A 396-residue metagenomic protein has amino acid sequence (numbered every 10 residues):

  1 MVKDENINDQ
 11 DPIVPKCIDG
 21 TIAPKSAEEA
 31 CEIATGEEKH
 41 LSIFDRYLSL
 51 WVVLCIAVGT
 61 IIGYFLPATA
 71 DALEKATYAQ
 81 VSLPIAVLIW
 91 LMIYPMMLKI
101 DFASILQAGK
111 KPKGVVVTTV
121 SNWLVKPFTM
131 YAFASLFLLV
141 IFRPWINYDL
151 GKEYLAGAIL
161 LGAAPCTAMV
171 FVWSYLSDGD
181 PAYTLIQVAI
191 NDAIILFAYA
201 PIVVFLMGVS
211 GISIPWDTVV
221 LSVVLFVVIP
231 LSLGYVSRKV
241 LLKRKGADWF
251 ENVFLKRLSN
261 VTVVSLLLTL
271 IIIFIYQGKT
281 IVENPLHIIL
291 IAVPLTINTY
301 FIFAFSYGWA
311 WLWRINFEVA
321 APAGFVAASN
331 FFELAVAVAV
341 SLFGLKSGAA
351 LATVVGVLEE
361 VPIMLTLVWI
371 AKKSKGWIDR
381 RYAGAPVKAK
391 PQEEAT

Functional and structural regions predicted by a protein language model:
A23, A27-C31, E37-M130, Y154 (+7 more regions): Helical membrane-embedded segments and adjacent short helical loop/helix-boundary regions of multi-pass membrane
E37-E38, P95-Q107, A168-S177, K239-W249 (+2 more regions): C-terminal ends of transmembrane helices
G59-Y64, F128-Y131, A198-L206, L266-K279 (+1 more regions): Hydrophobic alpha-helical transmembrane segments in multi-pass integral membrane proteins
I62, L66, A70, M97 (+12 more regions): Alpha-helical membrane-inserting segments
I89, V125-T129, G162-M169, D178 (+5 more regions): Membrane-embedded alpha-helical core segments of multi-pass
V117-T167, V293-L345, V355, E359-I370 (+1 more regions): Transmembrane alpha-helices that form the ion-translocation and gating core of multi-pass ion transport proteins
L136-A198, M207, G211-V219: Membrane-interface helix-loop-helix junctions at boundaries between adjacent transmembrane segments
P181-A189, I214-L221, L342-A371: Structural signal for the N-terminal portions of transmembrane helices and their immediately preceding loop/interface
